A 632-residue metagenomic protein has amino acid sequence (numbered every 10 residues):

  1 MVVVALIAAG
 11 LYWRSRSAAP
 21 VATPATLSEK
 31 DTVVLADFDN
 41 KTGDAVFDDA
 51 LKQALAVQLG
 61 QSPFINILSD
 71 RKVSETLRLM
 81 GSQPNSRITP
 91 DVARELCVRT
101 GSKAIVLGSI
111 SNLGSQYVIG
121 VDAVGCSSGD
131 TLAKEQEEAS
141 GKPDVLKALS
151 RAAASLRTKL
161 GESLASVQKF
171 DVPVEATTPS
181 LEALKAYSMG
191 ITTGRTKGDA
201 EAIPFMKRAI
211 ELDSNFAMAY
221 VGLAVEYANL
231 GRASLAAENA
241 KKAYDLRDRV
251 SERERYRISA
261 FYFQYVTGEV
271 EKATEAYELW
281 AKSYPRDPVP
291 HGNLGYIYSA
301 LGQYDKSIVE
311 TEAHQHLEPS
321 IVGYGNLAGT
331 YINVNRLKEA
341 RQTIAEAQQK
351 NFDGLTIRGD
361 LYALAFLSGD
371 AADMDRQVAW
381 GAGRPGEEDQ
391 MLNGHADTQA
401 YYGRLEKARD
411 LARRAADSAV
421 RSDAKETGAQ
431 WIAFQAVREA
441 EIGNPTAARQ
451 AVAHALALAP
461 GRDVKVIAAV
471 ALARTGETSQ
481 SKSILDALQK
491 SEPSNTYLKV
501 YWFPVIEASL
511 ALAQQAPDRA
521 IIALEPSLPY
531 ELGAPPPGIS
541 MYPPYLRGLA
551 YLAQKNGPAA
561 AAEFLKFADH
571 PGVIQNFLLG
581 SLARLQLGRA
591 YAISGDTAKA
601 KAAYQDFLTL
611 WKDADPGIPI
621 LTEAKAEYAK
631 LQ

Functional and structural regions predicted by a protein language model:
M1-E346, K350-G354, A372, P385 (+10 more regions): Acidic, proline/glycine-rich low-complexity intrinsically disordered segments
A22-L27, V167-Y187, D245-R255, G381 (+4 more regions): TPR-adjacent "capping" and linker segments in tetratricopeptide-repeat scaffold/adaptor proteins
A186, Y220, R253-R257, H291 (+9 more regions): Canonical tetratricopeptide repeat
I191, K207, V225, F261-Y262 (+17 more regions): Amphipathic alpha-helical repeat scaffolds
G194, A228, Q264-Y265, S299 (+8 more regions): Position-specific recognition of the canonical hydrophobic site in helix A of tetratricopeptide repeat
N215, D248-E252, R286, P319-I321 (+9 more regions): Short coil loop/turn residues that delineate tetratricopeptide repeat
L230, Y262-V266, A363-F366, G533 (+3 more regions): Glycine-centered coil turns and helix-coil junctions that link the paired helices within alpha-helical repeat units
M391-L392, D397-F577, L582-L610, P619-L631: Helix-coil-helix junctions within alpha-helical repeat/solenoid scaffolds
